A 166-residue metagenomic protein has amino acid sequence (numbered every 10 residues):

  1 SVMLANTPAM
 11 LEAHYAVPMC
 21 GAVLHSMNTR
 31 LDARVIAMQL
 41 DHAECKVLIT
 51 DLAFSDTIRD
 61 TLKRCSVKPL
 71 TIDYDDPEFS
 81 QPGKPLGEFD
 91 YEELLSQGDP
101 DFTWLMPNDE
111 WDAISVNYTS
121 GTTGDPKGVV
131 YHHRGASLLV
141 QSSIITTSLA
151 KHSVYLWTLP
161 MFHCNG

Functional and structural regions predicted by a protein language model:
S1, H25, I72, I114-N117 (+2 more regions): Conserved hydrophobic packing residues within short motifs/helices of P-loop NTPase cores of ABC-family ATPases
V2, T146-G166: Conserved AMP-binding loop of ANL adenylate-forming enzymes
A5-N6, L31, L52-F54, W111 (+2 more regions): Short beta->alpha linker loops
A5-Y15: Cytochrome P450 catalytic-core helices
E12, M19-E93: Structural core segment of the AMP-binding/adenylate-forming
V17, L48, A113, T119-T122 (+2 more regions): Conserved S/T- and glycine-rich ATP-binding loop of Class I adenylate-forming
I72, L86-F89, S96-Y118, D125 (+1 more regions): Conserved pre-ATP/AMP-binding loop-to-beta segment of ANL
I114-L138: Conserved AMP-binding A3 loop
